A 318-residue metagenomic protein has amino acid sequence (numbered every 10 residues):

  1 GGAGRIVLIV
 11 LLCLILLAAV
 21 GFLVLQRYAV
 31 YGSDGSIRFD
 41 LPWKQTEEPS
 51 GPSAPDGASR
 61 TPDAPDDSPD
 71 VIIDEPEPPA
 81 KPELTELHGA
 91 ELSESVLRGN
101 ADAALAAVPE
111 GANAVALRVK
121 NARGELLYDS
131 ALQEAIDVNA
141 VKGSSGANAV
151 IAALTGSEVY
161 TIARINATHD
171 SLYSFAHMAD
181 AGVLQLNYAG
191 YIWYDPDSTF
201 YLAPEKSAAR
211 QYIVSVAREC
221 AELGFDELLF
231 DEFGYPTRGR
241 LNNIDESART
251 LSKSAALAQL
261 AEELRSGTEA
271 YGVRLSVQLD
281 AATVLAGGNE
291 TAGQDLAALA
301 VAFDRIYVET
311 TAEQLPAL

Functional and structural regions predicted by a protein language model:
A29-T85: N-terminal, intrinsically disordered, polar/charged segments of Gram-positive cell-envelope systems that serve as
A80-L92, T168-R218: Active-site-adjacent "subsite" loops/lids of carbohydrate-active enzymes
N100-L126, E219-F230, L299-Y307: Catalytic domains of carbohydrate-active enzymes, especially glycoside hydrolases
A112-S144, I244: Aromatic-lined carbohydrate-binding/catalytic grooves of carbohydrate-active enzymes
A114-A116, G143-W193: Glycine-rich, aromatic-flanked loop segments that form ligand/cofactor-binding clefts across common enzyme folds
D129-V138, D170-W193, P236, R240-A248: Aromatic- and acidic-residue-enriched segments that line the glycan-binding/catalytic groove of carbohydrate-active
I162-H169, L229-F230, L251-A292, Y307: Aromatic-lined carbohydrate-recognition surfaces of secreted/lumenal glycan-active proteins
V277, T291-L318: Aromatic- and acid-rich polysaccharide-binding/catalytic face of secreted or lumenal carbohydrate-active enzymes
